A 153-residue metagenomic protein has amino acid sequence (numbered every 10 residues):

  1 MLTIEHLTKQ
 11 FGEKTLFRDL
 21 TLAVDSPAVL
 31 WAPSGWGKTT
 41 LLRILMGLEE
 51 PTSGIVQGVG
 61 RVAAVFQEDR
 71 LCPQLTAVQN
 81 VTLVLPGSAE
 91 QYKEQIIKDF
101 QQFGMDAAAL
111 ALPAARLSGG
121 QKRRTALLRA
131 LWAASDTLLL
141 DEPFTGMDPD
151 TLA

Functional and structural regions predicted by a protein language model:
M46: Helix-to-loop junction immediately C-terminal to a conserved catalytic motif
L75-G87, Q95: Q-loop/switch helix immediately C-terminal to the Walker
K93-A108: Conserved ABC ATPase "signature" region
P113-L117, Q121: Conserved ABC ATPase signature
L127: Hydrophobic anchor residue at the start of the ABC signature
A133: Conserved signature/switch motifs of ABC ATPase nucleotide-binding domains
L138-E142: Catalytic Walker B motif of ABC-type/P-loop ATPase nucleotide-binding domains
P149-T151: Helix N-cap at the start of a conserved alpha-helix in ABC-type nucleotide-binding domains
